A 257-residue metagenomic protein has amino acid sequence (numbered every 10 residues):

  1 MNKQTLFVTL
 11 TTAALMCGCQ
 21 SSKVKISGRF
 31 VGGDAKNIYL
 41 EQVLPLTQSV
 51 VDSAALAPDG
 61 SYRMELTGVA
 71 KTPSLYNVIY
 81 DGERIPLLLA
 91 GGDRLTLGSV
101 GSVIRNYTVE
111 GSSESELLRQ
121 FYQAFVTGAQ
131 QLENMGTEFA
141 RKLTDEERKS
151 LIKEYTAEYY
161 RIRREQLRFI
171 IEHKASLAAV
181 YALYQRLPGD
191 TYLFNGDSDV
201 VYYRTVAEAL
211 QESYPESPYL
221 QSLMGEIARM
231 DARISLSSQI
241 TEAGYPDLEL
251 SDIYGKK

Functional and structural regions predicted by a protein language model:
M1-R29: Bacterial Sec-dependent N-terminal signal peptides
C19-R164, R168-F169: A non-transmembrane, solvent-exposed segment enriched in polar/low-complexity residues
K153, T191-D199: Short coil/turn connectors between adjacent alpha-helices in alpha-solenoid helical repeat scaffolds
Q166-I170, L183, A207-Q211: Amphipathic alpha-helical segments within well-ordered protein domains
K174-D190: Amphipathic alpha-helical repeat scaffolds of TPR domains
V201-K256: N-proximal helix/coil linker or "cap" segments that precede and/or mark the start of modular domains
